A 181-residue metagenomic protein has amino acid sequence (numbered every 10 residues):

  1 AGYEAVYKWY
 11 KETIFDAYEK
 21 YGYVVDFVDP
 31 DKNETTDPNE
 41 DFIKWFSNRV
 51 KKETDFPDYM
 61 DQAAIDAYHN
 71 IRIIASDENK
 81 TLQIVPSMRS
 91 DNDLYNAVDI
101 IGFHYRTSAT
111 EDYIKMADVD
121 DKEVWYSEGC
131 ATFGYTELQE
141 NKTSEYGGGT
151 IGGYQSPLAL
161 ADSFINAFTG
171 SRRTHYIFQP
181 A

Functional and structural regions predicted by a protein language model:
A1: Glycine-rich, aromatic-flanked loop segments that form ligand/cofactor-binding clefts across common enzyme folds
E4-E140, P157-A159: Active-site neighborhood of glycoside hydrolase catalytic domains
Y126-A181: Aromatic/acidic polysaccharide-binding cleft in carbohydrate-active enzymes
